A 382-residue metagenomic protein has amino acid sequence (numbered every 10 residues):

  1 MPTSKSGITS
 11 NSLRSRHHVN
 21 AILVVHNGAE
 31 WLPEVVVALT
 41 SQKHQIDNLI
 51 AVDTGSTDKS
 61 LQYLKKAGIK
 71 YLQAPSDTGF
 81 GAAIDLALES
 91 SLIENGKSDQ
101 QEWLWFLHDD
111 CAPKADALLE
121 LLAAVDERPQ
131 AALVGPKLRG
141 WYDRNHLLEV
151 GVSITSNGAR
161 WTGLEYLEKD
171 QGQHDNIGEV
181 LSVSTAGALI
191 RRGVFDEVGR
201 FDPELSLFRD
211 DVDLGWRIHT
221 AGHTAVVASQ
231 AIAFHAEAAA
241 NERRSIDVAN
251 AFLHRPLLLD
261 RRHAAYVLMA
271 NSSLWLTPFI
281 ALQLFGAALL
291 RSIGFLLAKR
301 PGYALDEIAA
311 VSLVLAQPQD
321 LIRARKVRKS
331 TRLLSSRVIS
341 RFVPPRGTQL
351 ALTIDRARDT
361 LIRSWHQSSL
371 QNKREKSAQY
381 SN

Functional and structural regions predicted by a protein language model:
V37-I46: Short, acidic, metal-binding catalytic loop of nucleotide-sugar glycosyltransferases
Q45, D53-Q62, S76: A conserved acidic beta->alpha catalytic loop
A74-G96, D109: Glycine-rich, basic loop-to-helix element that forms the pyrophosphate-binding segment of sugar-nucleotide handling
D99-A112: Short beta-strand-to-loop acidic/aromatic patch adjacent to the donor-nucleotide binding site
C111-T155: Conserved donor NDP-sugar-binding/catalytic core segment of glycosyltransferases
L181-A239: A short, conserved alpha-helix in the catalytic core of glycosyltransferases
A221, A225-I322: Active-site-adjacent helix/loop segment of glycosyltransferases that harbors family-specific signature motifs
L276-N382: Non-catalytic, C-terminal membrane-associated alpha-helical segments of glycosyltransferases
